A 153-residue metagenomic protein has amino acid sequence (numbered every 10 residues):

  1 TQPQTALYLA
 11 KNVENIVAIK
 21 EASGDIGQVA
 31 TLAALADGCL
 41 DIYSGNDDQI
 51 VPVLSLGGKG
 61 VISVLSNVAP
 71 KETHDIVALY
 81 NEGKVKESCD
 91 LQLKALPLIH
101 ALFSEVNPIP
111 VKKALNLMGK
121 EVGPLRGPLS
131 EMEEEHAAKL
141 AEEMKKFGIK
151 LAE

Functional and structural regions predicted by a protein language model:
T1-D41: Glycine/proline-rich, positively charged, aromatic-decorated active-site loop/lid region on the catalytic face
A10-N12, V29-A33, G45, Y80 (+2 more regions): A generic short-segment signal for beta-strand/edge and adjacent turn/coil regions
K20-E21, Y43-G45, I62-V64: Short, conserved beta-strand edge motifs with alternating hydrophobic and charged residues
D25, N46-Q49: A generic "binding-loop/recognition-motif" signal
D48-E153: Structured C-terminal cap/extension of enzyme domains
